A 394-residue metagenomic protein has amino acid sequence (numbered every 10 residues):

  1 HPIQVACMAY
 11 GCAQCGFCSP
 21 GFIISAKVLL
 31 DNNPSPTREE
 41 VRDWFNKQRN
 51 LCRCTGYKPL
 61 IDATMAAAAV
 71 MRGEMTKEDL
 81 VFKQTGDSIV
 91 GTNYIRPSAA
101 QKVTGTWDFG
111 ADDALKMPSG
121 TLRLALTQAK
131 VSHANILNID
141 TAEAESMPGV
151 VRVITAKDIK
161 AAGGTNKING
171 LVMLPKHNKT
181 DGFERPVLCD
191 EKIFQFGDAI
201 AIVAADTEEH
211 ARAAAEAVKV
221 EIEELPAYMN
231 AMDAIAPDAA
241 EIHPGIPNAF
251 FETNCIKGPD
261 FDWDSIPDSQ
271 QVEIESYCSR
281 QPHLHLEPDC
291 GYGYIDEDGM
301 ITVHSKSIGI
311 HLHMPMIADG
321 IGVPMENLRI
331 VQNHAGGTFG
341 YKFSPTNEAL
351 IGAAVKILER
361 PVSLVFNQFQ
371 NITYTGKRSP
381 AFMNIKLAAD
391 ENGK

Functional and structural regions predicted by a protein language model:
H1-G16, A161, F194, H210-A234 (+3 more regions): Gly/Pro-rich active-site capping loops and adjacent beta-alpha segments that organize cofactor/substrate pockets
H1-Q84, T104: Signature of N-terminal electron-transfer/Fe-S-associated modules in redox systems
F22, D31, L126-K160, I202-I222 (+1 more regions): Alpha-helical support elements that line or immediately flank enzyme active sites and cofactor-binding pockets
E39-N46, A156, E326-N333, R360-F369: Beta-strand segments within the central parallel beta-sheet cores of soluble alpha/beta enzyme folds
D62-A68, G170, L174-H210, F339-A389: Glycine-rich and small/hydrophobic secondary-structure elements
A69-I246: Flexible, low-hydrophobicity surface segments
Q101, W107, A111, C290-I295 (+1 more regions): Short beta-strand elements
D238-I321: Helix-loop-helix junctions that connect adjacent transmembrane helices in secondary transporters/permeases, recognized
